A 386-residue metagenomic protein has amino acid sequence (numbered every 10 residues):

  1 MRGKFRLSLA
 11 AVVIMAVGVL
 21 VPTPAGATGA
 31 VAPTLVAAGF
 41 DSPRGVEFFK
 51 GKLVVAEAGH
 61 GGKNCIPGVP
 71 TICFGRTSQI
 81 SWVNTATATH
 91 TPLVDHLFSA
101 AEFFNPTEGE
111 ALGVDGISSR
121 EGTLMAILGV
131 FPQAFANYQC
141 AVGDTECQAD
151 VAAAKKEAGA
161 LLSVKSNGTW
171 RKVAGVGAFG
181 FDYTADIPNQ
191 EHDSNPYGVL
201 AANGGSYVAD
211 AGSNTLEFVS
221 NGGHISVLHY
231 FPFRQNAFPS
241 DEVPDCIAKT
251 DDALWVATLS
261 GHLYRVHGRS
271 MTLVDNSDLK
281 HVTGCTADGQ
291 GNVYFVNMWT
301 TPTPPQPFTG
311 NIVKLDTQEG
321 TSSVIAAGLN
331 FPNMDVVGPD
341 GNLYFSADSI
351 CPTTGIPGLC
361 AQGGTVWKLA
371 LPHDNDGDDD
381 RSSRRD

Functional and structural regions predicted by a protein language model:
M1-A27: Secretory targeting and sorting signals
A32-A37, T91-V94, A100-P106, R171-A174 (+4 more regions): A short beta-strand motif characteristic of beta-propeller blades
G39-G51, T77, S99-T123, V151 (+10 more regions): Beta-rich, blade/repeat-based domains predominating in secreted/periplasmic proteins but also intracellular
V54-A58, G62-K63, A126-L128, V208-A209 (+3 more regions): Residue position within the beta-strands of beta-propeller blades
H60-N64, F131-F135, S213-T215, G261-H262 (+2 more regions): Short glycine/acidic-enriched loop and turn motifs that connect beta-strands
V69-I72, R76-S81, E157-L162, T215-F218 (+3 more regions): A short loop-to-beta-strand structural motif that recurs across blades of beta-propeller domains
N84-A88, V164-T169, V219-H224, V266-S270 (+2 more regions): Short loop/turn segments that connect beta-strands within beta-propeller blades
V336-G377: Blade-level signature of beta-propeller repeat domains, shared across WD40, Kelch, NHL, RCC1 and BNR/Asp-box propellers
